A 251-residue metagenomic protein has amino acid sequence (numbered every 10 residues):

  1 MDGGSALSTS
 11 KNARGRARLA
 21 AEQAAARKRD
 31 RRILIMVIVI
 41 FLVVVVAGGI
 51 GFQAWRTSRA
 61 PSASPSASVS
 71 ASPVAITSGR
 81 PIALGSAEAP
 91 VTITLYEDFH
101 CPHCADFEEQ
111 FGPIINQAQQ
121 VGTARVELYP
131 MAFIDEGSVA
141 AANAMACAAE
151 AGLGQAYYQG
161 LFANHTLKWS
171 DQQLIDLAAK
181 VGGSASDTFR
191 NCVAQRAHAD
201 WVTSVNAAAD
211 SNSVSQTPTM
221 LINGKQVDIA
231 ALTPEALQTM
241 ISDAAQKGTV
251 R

Functional and structural regions predicted by a protein language model:
D2-A60, K180-R251: C-terminal cap of thioredoxin/glutaredoxin-like
R32, S78, P90, A141 (+1 more regions): A structure-centric signal for secondary-structure junctions around beta-strands
R56-S72: Ser/Thr/Pro/Gly-rich low-complexity linker/stalk segments immediately outside membranes or between
P73-V91: A short beta-strand-turn-helix
G79, F111-G112, A207: Alpha-helical scaffolding within the catalytic cores of extracellular/periplasmic polymer-degrading hydrolases
A89, E97-F99, A105-A179: Structural alpha/beta surface segment adjacent to cysteine/selenocysteine redox centers across thiol/disulfide enzymes
I93, C101, M220: Conserved S/T- and glycine-rich ATP-binding loop of Class I adenylate-forming
L95-D98, V214: Processing junctions and N-termini across compartments
